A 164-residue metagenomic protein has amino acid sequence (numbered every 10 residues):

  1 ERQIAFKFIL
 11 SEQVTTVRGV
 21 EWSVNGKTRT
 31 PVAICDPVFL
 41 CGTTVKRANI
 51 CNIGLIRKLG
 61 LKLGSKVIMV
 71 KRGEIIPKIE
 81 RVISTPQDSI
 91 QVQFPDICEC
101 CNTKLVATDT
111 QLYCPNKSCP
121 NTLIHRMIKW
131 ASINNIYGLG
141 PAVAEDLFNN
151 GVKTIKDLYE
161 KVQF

Functional and structural regions predicted by a protein language model:
E1-F164: RNA/tRNA-interacting regions in translation and RNA-turnover enzymes
